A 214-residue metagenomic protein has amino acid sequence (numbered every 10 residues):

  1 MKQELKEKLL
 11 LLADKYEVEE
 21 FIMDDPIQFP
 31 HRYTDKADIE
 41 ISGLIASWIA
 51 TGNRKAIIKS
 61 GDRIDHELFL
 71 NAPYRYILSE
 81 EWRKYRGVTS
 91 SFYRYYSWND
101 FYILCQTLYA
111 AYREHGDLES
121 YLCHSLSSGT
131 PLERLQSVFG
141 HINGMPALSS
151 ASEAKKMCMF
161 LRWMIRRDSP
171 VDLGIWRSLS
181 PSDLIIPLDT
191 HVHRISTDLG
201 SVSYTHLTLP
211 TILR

Functional and structural regions predicted by a protein language model:
M1-I49, K55-E67: Charge-rich, intrinsically disordered N-terminal extensions that act as flexible nucleic-acid engagement or regulatory
E4, K8-R32, R86-G116: A cross-kingdom feature marking charged/low-complexity
A37, T51-Y74, L78-R83, T89-Y109 (+1 more regions): Non-catalytic DNA-binding core/recognition domains of DNA-processing enzymes
G43-A46, L161, S196: Short alpha-helical scaffolding segments that buttress acidic/His motifs in well-ordered protein cores
L78, L126-S127, L207: Short linear loop/turn motifs
V88-S180, L184-H191: Hydrophobic, aromatic-lined core segments that form the binding pocket/scaffold for planar heteroaromatic ligands
I195-S203: A hydrophobic, small-residue-rich beta->alpha segment in the mid-to-C-terminal subdomain of diverse proteins
T205-L213: Conserved small/polar residues in nucleotide/adenosyl-binding loops
